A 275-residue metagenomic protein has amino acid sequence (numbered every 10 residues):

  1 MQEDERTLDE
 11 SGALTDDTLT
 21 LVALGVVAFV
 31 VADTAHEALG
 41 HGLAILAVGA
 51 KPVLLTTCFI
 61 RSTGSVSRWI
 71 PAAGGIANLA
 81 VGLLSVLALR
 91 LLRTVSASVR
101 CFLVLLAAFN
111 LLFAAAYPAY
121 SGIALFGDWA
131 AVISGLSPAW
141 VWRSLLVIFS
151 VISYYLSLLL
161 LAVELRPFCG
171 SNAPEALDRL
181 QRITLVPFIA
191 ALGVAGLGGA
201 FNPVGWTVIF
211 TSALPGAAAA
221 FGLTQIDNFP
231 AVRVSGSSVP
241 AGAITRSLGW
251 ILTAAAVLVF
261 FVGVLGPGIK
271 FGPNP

Functional and structural regions predicted by a protein language model:
Q2-P275: Hydrophobic transmembrane alpha-helices and their immediate loop junctions in multi-pass integral membrane proteins
